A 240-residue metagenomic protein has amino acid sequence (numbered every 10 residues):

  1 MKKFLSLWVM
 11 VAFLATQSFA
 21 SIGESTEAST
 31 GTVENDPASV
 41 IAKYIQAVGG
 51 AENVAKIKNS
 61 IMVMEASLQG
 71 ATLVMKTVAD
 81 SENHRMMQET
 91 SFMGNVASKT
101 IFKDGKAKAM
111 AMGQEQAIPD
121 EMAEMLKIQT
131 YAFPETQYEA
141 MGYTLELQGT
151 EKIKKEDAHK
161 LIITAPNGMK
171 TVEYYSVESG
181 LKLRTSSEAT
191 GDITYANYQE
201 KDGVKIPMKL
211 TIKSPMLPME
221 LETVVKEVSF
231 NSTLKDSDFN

Functional and structural regions predicted by a protein language model:
M1-F4: Positively charged n-region of N-terminal signal peptides that target proteins for export
W8-Q17: Bacterial N-terminal signal peptides
S18-K43: Sec-dependent signal peptide cleavage junction
T32, S39-G113: N-terminal mature ectodomain segment of secretory-pathway/periplasmic proteins
T32-S39, Q46, D104-M169, V177 (+2 more regions): Flexible, processing/modification-adjacent segments and terminal tails in exported/periplasmic/extracellular proteins
I57-N59, T72, N83, A140-G142 (+3 more regions): Extracytoplasmic
A71-K76, N95-K99, E115, K170-V172 (+2 more regions): Short, mixed charged/polar active-site loops that provide acid/base catalysis or chelate metal/phosphate cofactors
D157-F239: Gly/Pro-enriched, hydrophobic low-complexity segments that function as extracytoplasmic propeptides/linkers
